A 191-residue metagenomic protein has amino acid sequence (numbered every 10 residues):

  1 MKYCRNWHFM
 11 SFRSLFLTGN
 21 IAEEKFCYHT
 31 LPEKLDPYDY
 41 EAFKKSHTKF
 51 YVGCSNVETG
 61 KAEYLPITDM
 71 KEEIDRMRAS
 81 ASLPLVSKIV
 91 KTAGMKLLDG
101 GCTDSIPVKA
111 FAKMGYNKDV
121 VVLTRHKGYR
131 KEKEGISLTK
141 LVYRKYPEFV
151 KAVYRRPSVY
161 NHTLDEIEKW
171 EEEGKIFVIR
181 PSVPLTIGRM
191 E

Functional and structural regions predicted by a protein language model:
M1-E191: Patatin-like phospholipase
